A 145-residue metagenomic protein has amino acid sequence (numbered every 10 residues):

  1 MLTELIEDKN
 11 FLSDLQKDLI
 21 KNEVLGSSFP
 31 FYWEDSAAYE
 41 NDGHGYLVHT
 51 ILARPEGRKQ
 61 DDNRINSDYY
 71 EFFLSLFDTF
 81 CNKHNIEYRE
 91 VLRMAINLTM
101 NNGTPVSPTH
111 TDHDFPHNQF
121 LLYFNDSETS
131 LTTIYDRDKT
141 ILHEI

Functional and structural regions predicted by a protein language model:
M1-E87: Non-heme Fe(II)/2-oxoglutarate
G57-I145: Catalytic core of non-heme Fe(II) oxygenases with the double-stranded beta-helix
